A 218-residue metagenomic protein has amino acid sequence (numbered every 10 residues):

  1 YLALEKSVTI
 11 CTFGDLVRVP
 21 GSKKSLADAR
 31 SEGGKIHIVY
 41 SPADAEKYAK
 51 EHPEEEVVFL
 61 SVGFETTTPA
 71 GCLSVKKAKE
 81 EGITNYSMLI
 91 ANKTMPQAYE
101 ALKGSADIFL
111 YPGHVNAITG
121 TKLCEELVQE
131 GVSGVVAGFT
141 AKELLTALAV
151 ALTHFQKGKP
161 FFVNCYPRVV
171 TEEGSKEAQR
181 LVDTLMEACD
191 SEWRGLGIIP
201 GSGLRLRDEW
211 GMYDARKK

Functional and structural regions predicted by a protein language model:
Y1-E54, T68, V75-E81, L89 (+3 more regions): Metallocofactor- and cofactor-centric catalytic cores in central/energy metabolism, strongly enriched
Y1-L4, E46-K47, T68-K76, P96-E100 (+4 more regions): Predominant activation on well-ordered alpha-helical scaffold segments within soluble catalytic domains
T9-G14, E56-V62, F109-Y111, V135-A137: Short glycine-rich or small-residue beta-strand-to-loop segments that form or flank ligand, phosphate, metal/Fe-S
D15-V17, S41, F64, K93-T94 (+2 more regions): Short, ordered loop/turn segments at secondary-structure junctions
V39-Y40, Y86-K93, V135-F139, C165-P167: A generic structural motif
L60, F64-K122: Phosphate/pyrophosphate-binding betaalpha-module
K103-P167: A conserved active-site cap/scaffold subdomain adjacent to cofactor or substrate pockets
L145-K218: Internal helical hairpin/lid segments
